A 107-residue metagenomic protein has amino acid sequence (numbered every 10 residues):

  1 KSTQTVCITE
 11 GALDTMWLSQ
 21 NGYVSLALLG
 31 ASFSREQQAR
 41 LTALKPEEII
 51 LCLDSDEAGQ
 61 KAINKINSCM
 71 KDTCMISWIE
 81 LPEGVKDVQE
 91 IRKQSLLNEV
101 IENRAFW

Functional and structural regions predicted by a protein language model:
T3-V6, A12-W107: TOPRIM fold recognition
